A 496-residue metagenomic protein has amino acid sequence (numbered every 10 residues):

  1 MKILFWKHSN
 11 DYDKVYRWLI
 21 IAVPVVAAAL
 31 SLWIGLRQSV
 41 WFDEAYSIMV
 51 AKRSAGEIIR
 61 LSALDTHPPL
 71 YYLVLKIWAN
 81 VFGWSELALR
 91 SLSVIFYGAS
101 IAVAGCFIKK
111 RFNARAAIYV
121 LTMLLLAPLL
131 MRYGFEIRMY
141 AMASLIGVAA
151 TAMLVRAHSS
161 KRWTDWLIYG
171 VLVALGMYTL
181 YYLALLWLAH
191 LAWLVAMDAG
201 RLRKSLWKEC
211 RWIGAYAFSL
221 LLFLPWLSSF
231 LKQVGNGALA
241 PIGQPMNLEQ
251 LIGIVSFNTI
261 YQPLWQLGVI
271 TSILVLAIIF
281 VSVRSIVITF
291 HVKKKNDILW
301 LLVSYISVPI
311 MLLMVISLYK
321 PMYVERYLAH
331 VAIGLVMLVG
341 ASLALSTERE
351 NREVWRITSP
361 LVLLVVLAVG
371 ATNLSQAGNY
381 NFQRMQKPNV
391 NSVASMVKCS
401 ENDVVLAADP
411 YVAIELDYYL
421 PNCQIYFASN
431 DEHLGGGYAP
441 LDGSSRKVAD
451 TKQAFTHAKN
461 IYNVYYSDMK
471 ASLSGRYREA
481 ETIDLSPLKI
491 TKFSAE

Functional and structural regions predicted by a protein language model:
M1-K2: N-terminal hydrophobic targeting signals that begin at the initiator methionine
F5-E496: Terminal, non-globular segments
